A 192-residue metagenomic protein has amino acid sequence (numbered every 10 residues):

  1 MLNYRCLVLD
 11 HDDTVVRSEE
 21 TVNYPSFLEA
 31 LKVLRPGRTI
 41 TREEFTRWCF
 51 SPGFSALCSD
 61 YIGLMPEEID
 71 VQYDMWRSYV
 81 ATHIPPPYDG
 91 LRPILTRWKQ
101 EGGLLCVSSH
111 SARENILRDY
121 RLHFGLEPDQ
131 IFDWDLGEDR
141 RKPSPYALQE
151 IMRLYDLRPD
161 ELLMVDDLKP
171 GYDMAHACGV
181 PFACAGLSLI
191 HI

Functional and structural regions predicted by a protein language model:
M1-L2, E101-G103, Y155-E161: Glycine-rich phosphate-binding loop signature in dinucleotide/nucleotide-binding domains
L2-P93, E101, E114: N-terminal helical cap/lid subdomain that shapes the substrate entry/recognition surface in HAD-like hydrolases
D10, D166-D167: Acidic di-acidic motifs
V15, L105, M164-V165: Conserved SAM-binding loop
Y73, I94-R121, F132: Substrate-recognition element of Asp-dependent hydrolases with the DxDx(T/V) motif
A112-L163, K169-D173, A177: Substrate-recognition "cap/lid" segment bordering the active-site pocket of phosphatases
G179-P181: Structural loop-to-beta junction motif characteristic of Rossmann-like glycosyltransferase folds
I190-I192: Conserved small/polar residues in nucleotide/adenosyl-binding loops
